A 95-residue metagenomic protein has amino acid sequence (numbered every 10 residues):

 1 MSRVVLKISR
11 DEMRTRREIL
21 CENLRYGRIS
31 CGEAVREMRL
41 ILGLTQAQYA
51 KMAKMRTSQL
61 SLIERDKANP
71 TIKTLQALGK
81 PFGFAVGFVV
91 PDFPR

Functional and structural regions predicted by a protein language model:
M1-E33, F93-R95: N-terminal flexible/basic segments that precede or flank functional cores
I29, L40-I41, N69: Short amphipathic helical patch at the helix-1/turn junction of helix-turn-helix
V35, Q46, T57, I72-L75: Helix-turn-helix DNA-binding elements, focusing on the entry/boundary residues of the two helices that contact DNA
R39, A50, G79: The alpha-helix within a helix-turn-helix
G43-L62: Short alpha-helical DNA-recognition segment
Q59, A68-N69: A secondary-structure capping/hinge motif
R65: Short, conserved catalytic or interaction motifs in soluble domains
T71-V89: DNA major-groove recognition helix of helix-turn-helix/homeodomain DNA-binding modules
